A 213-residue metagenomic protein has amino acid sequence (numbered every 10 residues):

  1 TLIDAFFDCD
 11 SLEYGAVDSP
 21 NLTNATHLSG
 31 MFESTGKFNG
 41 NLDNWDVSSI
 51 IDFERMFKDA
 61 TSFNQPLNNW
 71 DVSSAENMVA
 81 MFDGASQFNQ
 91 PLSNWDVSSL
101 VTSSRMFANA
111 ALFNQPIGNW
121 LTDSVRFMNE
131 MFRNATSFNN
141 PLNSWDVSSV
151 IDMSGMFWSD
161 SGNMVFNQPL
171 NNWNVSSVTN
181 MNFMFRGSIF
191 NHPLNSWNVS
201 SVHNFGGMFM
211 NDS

Functional and structural regions predicted by a protein language model:
T1-S213: Negatively charged
